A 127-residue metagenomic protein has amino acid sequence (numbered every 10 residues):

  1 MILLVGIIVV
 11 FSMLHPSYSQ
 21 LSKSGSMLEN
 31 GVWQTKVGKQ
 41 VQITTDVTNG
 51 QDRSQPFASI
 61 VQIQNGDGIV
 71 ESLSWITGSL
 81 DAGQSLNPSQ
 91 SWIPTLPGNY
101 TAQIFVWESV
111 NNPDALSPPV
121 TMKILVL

Functional and structural regions predicted by a protein language model:
M1-K23, T45, V61, L127: Secretory targeting signatures
K39-I43: Structural beta-strand segments of beta-rich domains
N49-P56: A short beta-turn/strand-edge loop motif at beta-sheet boundaries
A58-Q64, Q103-F105: Beta-strand signatures of extracellular beta-sandwich domains
T77-L86: Short proline/glycine- and polar residue-rich coil/turn motifs
S89-P97, W107-S109: Short, hydrophobic beta-strand segments
Q103-D114: Enriched for extracellular/lumenal, surface-exposed ectodomains of secreted and cell-surface proteins
N112-L127: Short beta-strand elements
